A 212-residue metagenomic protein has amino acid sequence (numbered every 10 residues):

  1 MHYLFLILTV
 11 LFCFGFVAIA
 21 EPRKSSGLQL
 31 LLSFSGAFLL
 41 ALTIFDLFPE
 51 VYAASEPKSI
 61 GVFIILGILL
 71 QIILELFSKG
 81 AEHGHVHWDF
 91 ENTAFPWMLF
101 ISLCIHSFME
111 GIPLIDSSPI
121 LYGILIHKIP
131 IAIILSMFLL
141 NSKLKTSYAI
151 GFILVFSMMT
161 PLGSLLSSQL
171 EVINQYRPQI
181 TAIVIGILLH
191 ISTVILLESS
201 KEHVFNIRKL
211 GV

Functional and structural regions predicted by a protein language model:
M1-V212: Intrinsically disordered, metal-sensing/regulatory segments
